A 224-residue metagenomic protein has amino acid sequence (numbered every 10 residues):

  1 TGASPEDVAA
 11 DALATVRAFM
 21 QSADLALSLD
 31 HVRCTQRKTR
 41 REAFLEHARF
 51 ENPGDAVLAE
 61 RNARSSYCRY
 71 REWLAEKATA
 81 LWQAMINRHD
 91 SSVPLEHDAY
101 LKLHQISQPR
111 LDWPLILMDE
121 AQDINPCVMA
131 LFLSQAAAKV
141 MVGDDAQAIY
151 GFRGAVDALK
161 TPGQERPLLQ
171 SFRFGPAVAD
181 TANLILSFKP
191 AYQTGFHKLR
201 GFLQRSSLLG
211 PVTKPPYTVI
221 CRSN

Functional and structural regions predicted by a protein language model:
G2-L117, P126-L131, G151: Accessory N-terminal region flanking or inserted into the helicase ATPase core in nucleic-acid motor proteins
L111, L115, Q122-S207, T218-N224: Conserved helicase motor core of SF1/SF2 NTP-dependent helicases
G210-P211: Short, T/G/N/S-enriched strand-turn elements that build extracellular solenoid repeat scaffolds
